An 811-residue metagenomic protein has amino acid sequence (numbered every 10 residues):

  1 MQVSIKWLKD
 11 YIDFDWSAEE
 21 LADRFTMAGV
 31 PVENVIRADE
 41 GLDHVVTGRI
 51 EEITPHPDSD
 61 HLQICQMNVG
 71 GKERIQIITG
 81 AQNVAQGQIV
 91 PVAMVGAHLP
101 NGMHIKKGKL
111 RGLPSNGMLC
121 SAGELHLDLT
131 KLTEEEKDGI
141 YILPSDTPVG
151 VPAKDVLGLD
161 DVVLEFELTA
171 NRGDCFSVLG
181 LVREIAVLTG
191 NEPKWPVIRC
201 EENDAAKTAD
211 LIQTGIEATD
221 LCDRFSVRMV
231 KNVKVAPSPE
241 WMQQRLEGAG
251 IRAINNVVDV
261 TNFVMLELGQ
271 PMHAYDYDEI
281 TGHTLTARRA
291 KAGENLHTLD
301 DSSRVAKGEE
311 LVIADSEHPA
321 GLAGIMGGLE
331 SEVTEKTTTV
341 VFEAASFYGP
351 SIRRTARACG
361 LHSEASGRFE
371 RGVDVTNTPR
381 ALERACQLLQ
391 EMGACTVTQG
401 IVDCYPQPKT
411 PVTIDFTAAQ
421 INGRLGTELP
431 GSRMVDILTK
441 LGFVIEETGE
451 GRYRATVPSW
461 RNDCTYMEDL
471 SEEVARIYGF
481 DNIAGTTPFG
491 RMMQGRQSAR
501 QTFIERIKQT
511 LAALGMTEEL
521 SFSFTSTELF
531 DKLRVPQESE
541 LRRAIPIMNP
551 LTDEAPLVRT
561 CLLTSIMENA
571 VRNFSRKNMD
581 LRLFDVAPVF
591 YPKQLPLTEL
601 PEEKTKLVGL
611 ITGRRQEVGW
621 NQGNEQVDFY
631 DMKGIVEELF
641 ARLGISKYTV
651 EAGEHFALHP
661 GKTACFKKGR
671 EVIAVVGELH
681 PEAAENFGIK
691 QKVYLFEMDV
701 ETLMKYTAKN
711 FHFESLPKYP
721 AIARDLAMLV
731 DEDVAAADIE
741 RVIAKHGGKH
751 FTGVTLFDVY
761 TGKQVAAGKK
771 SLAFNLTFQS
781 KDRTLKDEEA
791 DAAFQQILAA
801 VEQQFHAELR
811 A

Functional and structural regions predicted by a protein language model:
M1-A205, V341, G360, E364 (+3 more regions): Phosphate-backbone binding interfaces of nucleic-acid-interacting proteins
Q2, T439-E446, D463, S521 (+4 more regions): A carboxyl-terminal module marker
Q2-W7, D160-T169, D223-K231, E364-R371 (+8 more regions): Short, hydrophobic beta-strand segments
S4-I5, D23, P55, Q63 (+2 more regions): Glycine/proline-enriched, intrinsically flexible loops and inter-domain linkers
T47-Q76, V149-G150, Q243-Q244, G248 (+2 more regions): Conserved mixed alpha/beta core segments that line enzyme active sites in large multi-domain catalysts
P114-H126, T130, E136-I142, K154-D155 (+6 more regions): Mobile "lid/hinge" segments at catalytic clefts and subdomain interfaces of large enzymes
G180, I414-A418, N422-L581, R724 (+2 more regions): Extended, well-folded interaction surfaces typified by the phenylalanyl-tRNA synthetase beta subunit core
V187-I216, G393-I421, T427-E428, L470: Terminal amphipathic helices with adjacent charged low-complexity linkers/tails
